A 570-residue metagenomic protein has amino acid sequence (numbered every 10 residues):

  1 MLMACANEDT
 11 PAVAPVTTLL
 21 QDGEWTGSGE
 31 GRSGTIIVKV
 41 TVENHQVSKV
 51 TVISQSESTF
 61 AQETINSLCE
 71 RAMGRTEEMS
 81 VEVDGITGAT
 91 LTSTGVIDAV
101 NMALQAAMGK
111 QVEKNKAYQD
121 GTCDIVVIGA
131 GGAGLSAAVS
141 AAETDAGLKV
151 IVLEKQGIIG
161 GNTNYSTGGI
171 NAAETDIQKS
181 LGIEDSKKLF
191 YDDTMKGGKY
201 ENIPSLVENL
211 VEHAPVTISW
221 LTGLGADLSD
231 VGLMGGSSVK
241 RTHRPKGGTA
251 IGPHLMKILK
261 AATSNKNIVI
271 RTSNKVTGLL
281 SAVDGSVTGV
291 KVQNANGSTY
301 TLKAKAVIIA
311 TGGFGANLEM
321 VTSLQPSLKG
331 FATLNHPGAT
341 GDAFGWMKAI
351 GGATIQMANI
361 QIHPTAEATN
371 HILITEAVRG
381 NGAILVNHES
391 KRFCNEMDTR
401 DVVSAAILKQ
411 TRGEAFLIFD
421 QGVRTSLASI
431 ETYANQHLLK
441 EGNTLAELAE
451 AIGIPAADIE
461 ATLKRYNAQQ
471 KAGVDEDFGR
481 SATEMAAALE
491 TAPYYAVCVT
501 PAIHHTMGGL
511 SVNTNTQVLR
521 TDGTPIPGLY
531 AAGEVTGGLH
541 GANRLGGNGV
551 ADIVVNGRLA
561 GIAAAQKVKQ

Functional and structural regions predicted by a protein language model:
L2-A4: C-terminal motif of bacterial Sec signal peptides marking the signal peptidase cleavage site
P15-N115: Active-site- and interface-proximal helix/loop "cap" or "latch" segments in soluble metabolic and energy-transducing
T51, Q55, G278-L280, D458-N543: A glycine-rich dinucleotide-binding beta-alpha-beta segment and adjacent secondary-structure elements that constitute
K116-A133, I151: Beta1/beta-strand and adjacent pyrophosphate-binding region of the FAD-binding site in flavoprotein oxidoreductases
D120, K149, K155-V269, S273-K275 (+3 more regions): Conserved N-terminal/central alpha/beta ligand/cofactor-binding core
G247-K305, F344, I350: Helical element adjacent to the flavin cofactor pocket in flavoenzyme catalytic cores
G297-S298, L302-A366, L559: Glycine-rich loop(s) and the adjacent beta-strand/alpha-helix scaffold that form part
F344-K348, A353-D458: An anion/pyrophosphate-binding glycine-rich loop and adjacent beta-alpha core in soluble alpha-beta enzymes
